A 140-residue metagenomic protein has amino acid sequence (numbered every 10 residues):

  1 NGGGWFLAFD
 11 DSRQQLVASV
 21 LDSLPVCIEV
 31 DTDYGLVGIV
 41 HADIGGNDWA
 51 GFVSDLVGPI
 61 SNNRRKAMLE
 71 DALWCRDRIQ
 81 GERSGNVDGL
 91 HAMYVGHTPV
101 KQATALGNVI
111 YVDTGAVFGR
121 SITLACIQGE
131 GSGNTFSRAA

Functional and structural regions predicted by a protein language model:
N1-E29, Y34-L36, I60, R64-E70 (+1 more regions): Active-site neighborhood of divalent metal-dependent phosphoester bond hydrolases
P25, T32, H41-D48, T98: Generic secondary-structure microfeatures
E29, I39-H41, L124-Q128: Short, well-ordered beta-strand micro-motif
G35-V37, L90-H91: Short, surface-exposed beta-edge/turn micro-motifs
V37-D43, I110-V112: Active-site-proximal beta-strand elements of phosphoester/diester hydrolases
G38-I39, G46-W49, K101-T104, G119: Short catalytic/ligand-binding loop motif for oxyanion handling, primarily in non-cytosolic enzymes, centered on
I44-V87: Active-site-proximal segments of metal-dependent phosphoesterases and phosphodiesterases across multiple
D77-A139: Conserved beta-sheet core of the metallophosphoesterase superfamily
